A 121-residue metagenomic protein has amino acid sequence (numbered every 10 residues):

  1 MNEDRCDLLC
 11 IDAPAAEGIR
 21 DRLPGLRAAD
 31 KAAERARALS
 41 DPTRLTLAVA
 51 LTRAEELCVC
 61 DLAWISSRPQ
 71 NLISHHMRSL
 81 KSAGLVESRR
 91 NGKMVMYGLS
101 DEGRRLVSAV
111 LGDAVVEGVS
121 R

Functional and structural regions predicted by a protein language model:
M1-L39, R105, R121: N-terminal leader segment of winged-helix/HTH proteins
L26-P69, V95-E102: N-terminal helix-turn-helix DNA-binding core of bacterial DNA-binding proteins
M77-R78: Short, hydrophobic-biased segments on the C-terminal half of alpha helices that form "recognition helices"
K81-N91, G98: Beta-hairpin "wing" of winged helix-turn-helix
E102-S108: Short, charged/polar, Gly/Pro-enriched secondary-structure boundary elements
S108-R121: Short, charged, intrinsically disordered terminal tails
